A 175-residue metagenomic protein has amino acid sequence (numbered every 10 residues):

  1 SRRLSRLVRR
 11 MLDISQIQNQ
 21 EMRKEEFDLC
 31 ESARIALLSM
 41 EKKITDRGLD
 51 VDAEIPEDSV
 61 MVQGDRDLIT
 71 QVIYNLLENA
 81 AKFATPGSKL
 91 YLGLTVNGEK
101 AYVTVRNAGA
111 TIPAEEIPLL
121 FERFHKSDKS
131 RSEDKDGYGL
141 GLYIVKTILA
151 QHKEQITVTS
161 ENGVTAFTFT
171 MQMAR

Functional and structural regions predicted by a protein language model:
Q18-E25, M61-G64: Conserved micro-motifs of the catalytic ATP-binding
E25, T45, D50-V60: Conserved catalytic submotifs in the C-terminal HATPase_c
E25-E41, D52: A conserved beta-strand-to-alpha-helix junction within the catalytic ATP-binding
I69-T70: A residue-level detector for a conserved hydrophobic packing site within the catalytic ATP-binding domain
A80-A81: Short helix-loop "hinge" at the ATP-lid/N-box region of the Bergerat-fold HATPase_c
I112-H125: Short conserved segment of the HATPase_c
K153-E154: Conserved glycine-rich
